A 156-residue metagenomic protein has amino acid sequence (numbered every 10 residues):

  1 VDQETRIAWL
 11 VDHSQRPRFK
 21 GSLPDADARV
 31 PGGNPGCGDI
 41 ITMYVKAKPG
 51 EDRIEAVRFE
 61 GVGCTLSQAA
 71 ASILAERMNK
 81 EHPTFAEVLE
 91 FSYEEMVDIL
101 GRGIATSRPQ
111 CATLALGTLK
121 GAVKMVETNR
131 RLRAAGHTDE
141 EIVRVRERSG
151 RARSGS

Functional and structural regions predicted by a protein language model:
V1-P24, R29-V30, K48, E55 (+2 more regions): C-terminal binding/interaction regions
A26, M43, L66-Q68: Basic, gly/Ser/Thr/Pro-rich low-complexity segments located predominantly at protein N termini
N34, D39-P49: Short beta-strand elements
C37, G61-A69: Short, thiol/selenol-centered motifs that function as redox-active sites or metal-ligating centers
T42-Y44, V57, A70: Short, glycine/acidic-enriched capping/hinge loops at junctions between secondary-structure elements
K46-K48, E60, N79: Solvent-exposed residues in well-ordered beta-strands and their adjoining turns, especially edge/terminal strands
D52-G61: Immediate flanking context of iron-sulfur cluster ligation sites
L66, A70-P83: Alpha-helical support elements that line or immediately flank enzyme active sites and cofactor-binding pockets
